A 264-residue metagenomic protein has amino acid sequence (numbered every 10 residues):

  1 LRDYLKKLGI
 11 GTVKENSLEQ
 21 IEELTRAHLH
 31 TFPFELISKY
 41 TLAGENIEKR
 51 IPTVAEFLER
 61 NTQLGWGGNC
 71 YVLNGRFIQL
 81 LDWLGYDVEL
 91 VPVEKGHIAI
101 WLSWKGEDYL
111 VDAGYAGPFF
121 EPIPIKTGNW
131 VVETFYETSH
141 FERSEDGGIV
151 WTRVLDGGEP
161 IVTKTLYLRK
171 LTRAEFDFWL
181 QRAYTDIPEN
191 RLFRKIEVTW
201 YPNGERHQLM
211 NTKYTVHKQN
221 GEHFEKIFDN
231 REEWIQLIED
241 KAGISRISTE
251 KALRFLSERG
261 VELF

Functional and structural regions predicted by a protein language model:
L1, L73-F77, W234: Generic structural signal for hydrophobic residues
L1-G65: Secondary-structure boundary elements
D3, K7, T12, P33 (+2 more regions): His-Asp-centered catalytic microenvironments across diverse enzyme cores, prominently the transglutaminase-like
K7, W83, D240-K241: Residues at alpha-helix termini
E19-E22, G96-H97, E250-E258: Short linear loop/turn motifs
Y40, G44-W104: Active-site neighborhood of thiol-dependent amide/isopeptide-bond enzymes
T212-F264: Extended, charged low-complexity segments that frequently continue into or abut oligomerization scaffolds
